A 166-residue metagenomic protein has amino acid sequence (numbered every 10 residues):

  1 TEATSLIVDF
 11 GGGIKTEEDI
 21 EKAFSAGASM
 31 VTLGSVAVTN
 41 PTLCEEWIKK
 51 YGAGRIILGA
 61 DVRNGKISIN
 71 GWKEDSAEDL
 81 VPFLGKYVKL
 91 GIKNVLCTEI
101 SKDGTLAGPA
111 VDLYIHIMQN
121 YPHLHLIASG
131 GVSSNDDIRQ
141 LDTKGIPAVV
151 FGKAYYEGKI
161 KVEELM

Functional and structural regions predicted by a protein language model:
A3-V31, D112-A148, L165: Catalytic cores of alpha/beta
D9-G11, G34, I57-D61, T98 (+2 more regions): A cross-family glycoside hydrolase active-site/sugar-binding cleft signature
G13-K15, V36, L106, V132-S133 (+2 more regions): Gly/Ser/Thr-rich beta-alpha loop segments that engage phosphate groups in nucleotides
E17, N40-P41, A77-V81, V111 (+2 more regions): Structural motif corresponding to alpha-helix initiation and N-cap regions
I20-E21, L43-E45, S68-G71, L106-P109 (+2 more regions): Short, well-ordered secondary-structure micro-motifs
A28-D103: Conserved anion-binding
T42-Y51, I138-M166: C-terminal helical cap(s) of enzyme catalytic domains, especially alpha/beta-barrels
K73-P82, A107-I115, M166: Charged helix-capping and loop-helix junction motifs
